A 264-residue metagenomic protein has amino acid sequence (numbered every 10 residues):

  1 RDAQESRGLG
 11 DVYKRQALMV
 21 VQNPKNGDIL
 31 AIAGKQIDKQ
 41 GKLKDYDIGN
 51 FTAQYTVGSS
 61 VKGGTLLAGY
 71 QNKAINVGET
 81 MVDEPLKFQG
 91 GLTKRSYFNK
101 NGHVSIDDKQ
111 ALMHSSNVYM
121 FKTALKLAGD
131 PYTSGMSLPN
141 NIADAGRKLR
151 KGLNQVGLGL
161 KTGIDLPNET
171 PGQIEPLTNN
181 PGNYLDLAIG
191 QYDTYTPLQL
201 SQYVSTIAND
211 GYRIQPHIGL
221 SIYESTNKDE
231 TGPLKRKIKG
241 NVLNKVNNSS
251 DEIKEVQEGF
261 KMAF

Functional and structural regions predicted by a protein language model:
R1-D2, Q54: Short acidic-aromatic active-site loops that bind/stabilize oxyanions
D2-Y13: Single conserved hydrophobic/aromatic residue that forms the stacking wall/gate of nucleotide- or nucleobase-binding
D11-A53, L67-F264: Beta-lactam-recognizing serine transpeptidase/beta-lactamase-like catalytic domain environment
